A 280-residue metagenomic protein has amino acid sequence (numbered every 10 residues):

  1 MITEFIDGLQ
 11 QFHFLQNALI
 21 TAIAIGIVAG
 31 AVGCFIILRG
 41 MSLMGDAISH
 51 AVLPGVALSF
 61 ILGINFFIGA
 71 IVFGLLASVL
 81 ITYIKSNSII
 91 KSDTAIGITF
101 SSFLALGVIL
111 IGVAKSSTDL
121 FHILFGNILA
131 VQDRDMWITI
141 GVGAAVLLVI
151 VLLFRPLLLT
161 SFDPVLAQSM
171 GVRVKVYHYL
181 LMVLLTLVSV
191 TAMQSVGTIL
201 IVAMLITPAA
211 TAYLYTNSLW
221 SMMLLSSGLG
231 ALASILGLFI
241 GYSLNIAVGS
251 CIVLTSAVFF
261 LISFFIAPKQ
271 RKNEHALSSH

Functional and structural regions predicted by a protein language model:
I2-N17, S88, I96-R155: Transmembrane helix-bundle core of multi-pass membrane transporters and related energy-transducing complexes
E4-H13, I27-L38, G55-N65, L158-L166 (+2 more regions): Short juxtamembrane and helix-loop transition motifs at transmembrane-helix boundaries in membrane proteins
A18, F66-G74, D93-G97, D135 (+3 more regions): Loop-to-transmembrane alpha-helix initiation sites
T21-G30, A51, G55, S59 (+15 more regions): Alpha-helical transmembrane segments in multi-pass membrane proteins
I25, M136-P208: Helix-loop-helix "hairpin" substructures at the membrane interface of multi-pass membrane proteins
C34-S116, Y213-L224, G241-L244, A267-P268: Short loop segments and helix-boundary regions at transmembrane helix junctions of multi-pass inner-membrane proteins
I201-S250: Transmembrane alpha-helical segments in multi-pass inner-membrane proteins
I246-H280: Cytosolic-side transmembrane-helix boundaries in multi-pass membrane proteins
